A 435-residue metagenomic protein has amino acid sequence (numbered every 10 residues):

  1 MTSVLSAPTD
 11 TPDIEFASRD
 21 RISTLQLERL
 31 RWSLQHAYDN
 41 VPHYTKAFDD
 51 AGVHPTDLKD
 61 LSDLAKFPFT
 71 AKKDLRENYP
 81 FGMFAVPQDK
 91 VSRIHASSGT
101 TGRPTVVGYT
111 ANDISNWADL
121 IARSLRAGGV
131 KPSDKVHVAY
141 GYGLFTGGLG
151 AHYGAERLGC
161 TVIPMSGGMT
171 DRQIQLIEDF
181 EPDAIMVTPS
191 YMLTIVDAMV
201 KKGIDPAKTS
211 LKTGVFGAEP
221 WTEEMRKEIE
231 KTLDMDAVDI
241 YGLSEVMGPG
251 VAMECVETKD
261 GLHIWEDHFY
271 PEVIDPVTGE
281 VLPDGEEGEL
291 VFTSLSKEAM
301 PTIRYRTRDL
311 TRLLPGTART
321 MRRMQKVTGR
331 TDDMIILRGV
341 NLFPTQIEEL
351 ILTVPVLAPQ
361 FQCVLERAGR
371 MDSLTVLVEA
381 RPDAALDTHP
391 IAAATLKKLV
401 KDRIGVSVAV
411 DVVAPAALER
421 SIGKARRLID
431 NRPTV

Functional and structural regions predicted by a protein language model:
M1-A96, T101-D119, R123-A127, R370-T375 (+3 more regions): Nucleotide 5′-phosphate-binding alpha/beta core
A37, S97-T100, V136, I185 (+4 more regions): Conserved S/T- and glycine-rich ATP-binding loop of Class I adenylate-forming
A111-S124, K135-T194: AMP-binding/adenylate-forming
V130-D134: Short helix-loop-beta connector
K135, K202-W221: Conserved helix-loop-beta element of the AMP-binding
I185, V291, L295-I404, G423: AMP-binding/adenylate-forming catalytic core of the ANL superfamily
M192-S210, K227-K231: Adenylate-forming
W221-G316: Conserved AMP-binding/adenylate-forming
